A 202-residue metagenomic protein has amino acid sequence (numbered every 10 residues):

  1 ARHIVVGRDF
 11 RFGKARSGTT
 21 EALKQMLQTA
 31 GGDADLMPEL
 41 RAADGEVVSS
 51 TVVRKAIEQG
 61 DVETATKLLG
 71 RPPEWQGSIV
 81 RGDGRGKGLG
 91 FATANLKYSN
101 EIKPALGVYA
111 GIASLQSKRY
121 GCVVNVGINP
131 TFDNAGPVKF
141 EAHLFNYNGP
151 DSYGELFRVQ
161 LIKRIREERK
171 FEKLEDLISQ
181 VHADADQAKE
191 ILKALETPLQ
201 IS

Functional and structural regions predicted by a protein language model:
A1-A92, E168, E172-I178, H182-A185 (+2 more regions): Classical nucleotidyltransferase
R81-S202: Phosphate/ribose-recognition catalytic cores of enzymes acting on nucleotide-derived substrates
